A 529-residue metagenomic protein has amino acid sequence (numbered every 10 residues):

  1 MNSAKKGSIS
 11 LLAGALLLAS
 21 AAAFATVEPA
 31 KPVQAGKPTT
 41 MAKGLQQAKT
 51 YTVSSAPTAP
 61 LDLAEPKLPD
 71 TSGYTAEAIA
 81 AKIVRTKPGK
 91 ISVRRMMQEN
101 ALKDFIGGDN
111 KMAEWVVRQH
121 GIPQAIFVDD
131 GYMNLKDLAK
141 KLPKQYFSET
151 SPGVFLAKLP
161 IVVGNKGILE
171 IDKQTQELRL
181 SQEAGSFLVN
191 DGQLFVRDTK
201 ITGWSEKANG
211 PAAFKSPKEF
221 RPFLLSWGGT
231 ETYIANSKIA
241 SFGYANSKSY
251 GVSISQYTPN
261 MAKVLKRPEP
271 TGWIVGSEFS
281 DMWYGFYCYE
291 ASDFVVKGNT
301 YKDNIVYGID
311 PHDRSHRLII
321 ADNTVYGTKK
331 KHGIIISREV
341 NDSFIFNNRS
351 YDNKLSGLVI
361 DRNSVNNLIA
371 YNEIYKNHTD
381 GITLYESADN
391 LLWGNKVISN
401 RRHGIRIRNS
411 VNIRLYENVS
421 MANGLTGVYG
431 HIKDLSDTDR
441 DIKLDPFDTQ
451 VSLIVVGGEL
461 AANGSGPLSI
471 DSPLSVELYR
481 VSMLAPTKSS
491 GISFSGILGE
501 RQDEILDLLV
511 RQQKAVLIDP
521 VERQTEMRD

Functional and structural regions predicted by a protein language model:
N2-L11: Bacterial N-terminal signal peptides that target proteins for export
S20-A22: N-terminal signal peptide c-region/cleavage motif recognized by signal peptidases
T26-F346, S350-Y351, L358-V359, V365 (+5 more regions): Beta-strand/loop edge motif enriched in small/polar residues
T230, F494-I497: Pro/Ala/Gly-rich low-complexity, hydrophilic intrinsically disordered segments
Q256, P473-S489: C-terminal/domain-terminus segments
N341-V455: Eukaryotic tandem repeat interaction scaffolds
N409, S469-P473, G496-L498: Exposed, low-structure sequence patches enriched in small/polar residues
